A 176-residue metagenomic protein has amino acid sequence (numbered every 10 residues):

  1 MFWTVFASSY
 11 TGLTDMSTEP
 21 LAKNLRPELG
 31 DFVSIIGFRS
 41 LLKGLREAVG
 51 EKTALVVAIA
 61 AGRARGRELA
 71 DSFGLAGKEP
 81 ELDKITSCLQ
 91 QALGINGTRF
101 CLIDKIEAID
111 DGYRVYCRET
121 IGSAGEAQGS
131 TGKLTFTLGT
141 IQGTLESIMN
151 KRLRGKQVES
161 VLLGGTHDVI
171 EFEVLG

Functional and structural regions predicted by a protein language model:
M1-T135, R154, E159-V169, E173-G176: N-terminal accessory segment detector
T135-N150: Active-site helix/loop of acyl-thioester processing domains in fatty-acid/polyketide metabolism, spanning hotdog-fold
